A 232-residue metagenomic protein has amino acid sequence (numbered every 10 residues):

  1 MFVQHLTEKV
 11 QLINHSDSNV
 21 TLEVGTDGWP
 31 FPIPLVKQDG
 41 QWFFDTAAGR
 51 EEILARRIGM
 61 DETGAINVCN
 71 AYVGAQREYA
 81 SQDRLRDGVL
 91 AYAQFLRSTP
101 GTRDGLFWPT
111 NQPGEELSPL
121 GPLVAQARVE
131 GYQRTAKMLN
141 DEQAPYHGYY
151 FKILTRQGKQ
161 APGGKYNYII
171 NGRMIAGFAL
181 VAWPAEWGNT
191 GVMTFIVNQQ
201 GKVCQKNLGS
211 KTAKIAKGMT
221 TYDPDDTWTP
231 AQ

Functional and structural regions predicted by a protein language model:
M1-F31, N140, A144-P145, Q157-K159 (+1 more regions): Surface-exposed, charged secondary-structure patches
N14-H15, K37, V197-N198: Generic beta-strand structural signal
V20-D61, K202, K206: Short beta-strand edge/turn micro-motifs at domain boundaries
G25-G28, I58-C69, N171-I175, G188-N189: Solvent-exposed, acidic/flexible segments
D27-W29, G49-E52, R156-K159, A185-G188 (+2 more regions): Solvent-exposed loop/turn segments at secondary-structure junctions within structured extracellular/periplasmic domains
R50-P100: Conserved hydrophobic/amphipathic alpha-helical signal-anchor segments
Y79-N189: Flexible, glycine-rich surface segments
A176-Q232: C-terminal soluble interaction/assembly domains
